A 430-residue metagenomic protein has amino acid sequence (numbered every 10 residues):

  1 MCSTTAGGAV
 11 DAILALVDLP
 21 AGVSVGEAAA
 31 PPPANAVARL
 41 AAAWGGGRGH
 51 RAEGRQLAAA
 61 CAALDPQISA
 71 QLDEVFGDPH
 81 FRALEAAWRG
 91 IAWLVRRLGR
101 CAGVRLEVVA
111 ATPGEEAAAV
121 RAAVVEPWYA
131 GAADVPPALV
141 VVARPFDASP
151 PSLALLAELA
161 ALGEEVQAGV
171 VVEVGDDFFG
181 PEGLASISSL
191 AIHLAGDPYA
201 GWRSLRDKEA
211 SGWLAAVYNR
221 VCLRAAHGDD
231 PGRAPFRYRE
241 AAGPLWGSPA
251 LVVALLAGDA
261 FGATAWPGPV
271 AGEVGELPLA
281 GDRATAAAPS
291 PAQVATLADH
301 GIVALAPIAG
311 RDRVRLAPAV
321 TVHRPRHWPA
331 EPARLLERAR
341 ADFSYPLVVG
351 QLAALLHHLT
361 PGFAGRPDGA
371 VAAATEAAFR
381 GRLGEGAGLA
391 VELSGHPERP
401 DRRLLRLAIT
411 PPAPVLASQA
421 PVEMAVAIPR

Functional and structural regions predicted by a protein language model:
M1-G114: N-terminal-proximal low-complexity accessory segments that begin disordered and transition into the first
Q67, Q71, A87-L94, L162 (+3 more regions): Generic, well-ordered alpha-helical scaffold segments in large soluble proteins
A86-A148: Long, charge-patterned amphipathic interaction tracts in eukaryotic proteins
V108-A110, A374, V391-L393: Extended non-catalytic scaffolding segments
V109, V171-E173, A306, A317-A319 (+1 more regions): Generic beta-strand/beta-sheet core signal
A132-A286: Extended, regular secondary-structure scaffolds
G232-A372, R380, L416-P429: Long, contiguous, structured domain-core segments that constitute the functional module of a protein
A390-R430: C-terminal edge-of-domain segments
